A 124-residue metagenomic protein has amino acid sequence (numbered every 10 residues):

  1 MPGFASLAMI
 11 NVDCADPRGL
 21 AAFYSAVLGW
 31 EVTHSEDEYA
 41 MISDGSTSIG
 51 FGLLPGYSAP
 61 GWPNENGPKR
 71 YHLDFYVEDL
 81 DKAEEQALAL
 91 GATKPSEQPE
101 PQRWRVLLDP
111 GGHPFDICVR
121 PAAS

Functional and structural regions predicted by a protein language model:
M1-A21, R70-V77, C118-S124: N-terminal beta-strand motif that seeds the catalytic metal site of vicinal oxygen chelate
P2-G3, M9, T33-H34, M41 (+3 more regions): Vicinal oxygen chelate
A5-A8, Y24, S58, P63: Generic, ordered loop/turn and secondary-structure boundary motif
N11, A22-I42: N-terminal presequences and immediately downstream first alpha-helices
D16-E31, A83, A87-A89: Amphipathic alpha-helical segments
L20, W30, R70-H72, K94 (+1 more regions): Secondary-structure boundary/capping motif
S43, S48-N66, Y71, F75-Y76: Conserved, structured core segments of small domains
